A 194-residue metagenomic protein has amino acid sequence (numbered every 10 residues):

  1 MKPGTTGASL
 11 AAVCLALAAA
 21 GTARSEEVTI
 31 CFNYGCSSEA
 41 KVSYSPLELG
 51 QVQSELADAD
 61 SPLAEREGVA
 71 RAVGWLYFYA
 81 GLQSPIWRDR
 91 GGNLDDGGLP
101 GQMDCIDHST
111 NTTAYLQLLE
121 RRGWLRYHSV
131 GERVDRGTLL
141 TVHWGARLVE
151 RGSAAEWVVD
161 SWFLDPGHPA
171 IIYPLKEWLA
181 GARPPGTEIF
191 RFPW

Functional and structural regions predicted by a protein language model:
M1-G4: N-terminal secretory signal peptides that target proteins for export/translocation
S9-A18: Bacterial N-terminal signal peptides
G21-S25: Sec/Tat signal peptide C-region and signal peptidase I cleavage site
F32-S38, S43-S61, D89-G98: Acidic/histidine-rich, surface-exposed loop or edge segments in extracytoplasmic proteins
E48-L82: N-terminal, post-signal-peptide region of Sec/Tat-exported proteins
V73-H128: Mid-length scaffold segments of soluble, non-membrane domains
Q117-W178: Hydrophobic/aromatic-rich core segments of domains that either
A182-W194: Low-complexity, Gly/Ser/Thr/Pro-rich intrinsically disordered linker/tail segments
